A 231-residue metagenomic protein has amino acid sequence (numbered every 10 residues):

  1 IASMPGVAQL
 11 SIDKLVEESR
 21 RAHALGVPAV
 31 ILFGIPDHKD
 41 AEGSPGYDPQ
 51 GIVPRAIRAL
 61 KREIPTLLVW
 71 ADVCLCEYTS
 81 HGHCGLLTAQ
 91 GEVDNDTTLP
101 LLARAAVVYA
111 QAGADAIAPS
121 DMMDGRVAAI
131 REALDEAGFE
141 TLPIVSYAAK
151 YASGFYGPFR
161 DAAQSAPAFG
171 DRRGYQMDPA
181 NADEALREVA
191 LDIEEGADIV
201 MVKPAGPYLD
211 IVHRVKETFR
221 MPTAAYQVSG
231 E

Functional and structural regions predicted by a protein language model:
I1-E231: Alpha/beta enzyme core
